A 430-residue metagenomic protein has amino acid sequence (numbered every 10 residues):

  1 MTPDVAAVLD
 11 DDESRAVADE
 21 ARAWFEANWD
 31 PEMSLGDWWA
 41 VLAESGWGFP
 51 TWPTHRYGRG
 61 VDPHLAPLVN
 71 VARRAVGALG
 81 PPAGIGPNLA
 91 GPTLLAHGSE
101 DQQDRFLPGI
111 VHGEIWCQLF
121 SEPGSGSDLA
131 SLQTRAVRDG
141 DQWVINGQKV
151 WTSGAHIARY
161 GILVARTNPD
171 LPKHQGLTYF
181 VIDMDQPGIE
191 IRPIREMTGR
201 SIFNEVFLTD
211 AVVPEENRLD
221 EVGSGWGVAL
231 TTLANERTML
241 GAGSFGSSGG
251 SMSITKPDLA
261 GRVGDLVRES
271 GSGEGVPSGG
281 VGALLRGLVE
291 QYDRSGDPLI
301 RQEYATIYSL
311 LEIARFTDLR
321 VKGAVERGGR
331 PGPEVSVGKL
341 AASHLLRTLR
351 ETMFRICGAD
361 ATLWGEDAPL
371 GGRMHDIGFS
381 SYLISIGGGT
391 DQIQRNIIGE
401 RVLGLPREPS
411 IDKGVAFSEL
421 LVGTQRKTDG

Functional and structural regions predicted by a protein language model:
M1-G84, R105, G109, S272 (+8 more regions): Amphipathic, small/basic residue-rich leader segments at the start of a protein or domain
A6, I189-A314, I384, G423-G430: Glycine-rich beta->alpha junctions and the first turn(s) of the following alpha-helix
E44-G113, S153-Y160, L311, R315-D318 (+4 more regions): Internal helix-loop-helix
R59, S336-G430: Alpha-helix capping/hinge segments and adjacent helical runs
H112-F120, V164: A short, Trp-centered hydrophobic/proline-enriched beta-strand micro-motif
A136-V137: A structural signal for short hydrophobic beta-strand segments in well-ordered beta-sheet cores
N146-I194, N204, V228: A short core secondary-structure module
R301-T306, P333-L340: Short, charged, amphipathic alpha-helical segments
